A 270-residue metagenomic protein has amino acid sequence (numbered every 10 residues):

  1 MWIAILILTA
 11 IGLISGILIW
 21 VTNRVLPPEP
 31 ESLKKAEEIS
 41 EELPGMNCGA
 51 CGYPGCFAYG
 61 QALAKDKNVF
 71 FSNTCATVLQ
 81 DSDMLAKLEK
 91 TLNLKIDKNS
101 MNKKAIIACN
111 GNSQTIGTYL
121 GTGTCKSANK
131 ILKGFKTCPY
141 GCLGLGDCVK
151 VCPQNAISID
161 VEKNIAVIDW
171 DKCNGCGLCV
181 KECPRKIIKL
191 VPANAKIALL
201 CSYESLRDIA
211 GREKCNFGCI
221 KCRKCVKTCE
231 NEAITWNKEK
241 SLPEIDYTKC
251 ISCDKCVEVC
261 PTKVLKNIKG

Functional and structural regions predicted by a protein language model:
W2-T228, E232, V259, K263-G270: Ferredoxin-type iron-sulfur electron-transfer modules and their immediate structural context
K224, A233-N237, L242: Strongly charged, low-complexity linkers/loops
I245: Conserved phosphate-binding loops in N-terminal lobes of ATP-dependent enzymes of the actin/Hsp70/sugar-kinase
D254: Basic, amphipathic alpha-helical segments enriched in Lys/Arg and hydrophobic/aromatic residues
